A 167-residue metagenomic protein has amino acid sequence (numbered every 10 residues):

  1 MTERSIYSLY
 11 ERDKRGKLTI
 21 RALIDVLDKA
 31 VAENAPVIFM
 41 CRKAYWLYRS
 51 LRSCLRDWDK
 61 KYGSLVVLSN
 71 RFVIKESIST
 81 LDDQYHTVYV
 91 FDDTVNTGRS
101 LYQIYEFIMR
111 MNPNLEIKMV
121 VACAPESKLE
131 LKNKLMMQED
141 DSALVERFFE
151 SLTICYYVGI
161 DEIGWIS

Functional and structural regions predicted by a protein language model:
T2-Y10, W46-L55: Short, charged N-terminal beta->alpha structural module
R4-R12, A30-E33, W58, E106-S167: PRPP-dependent phosphoribosyltransferase catalytic core
S8-N34, S77-T80: A short, well-structured juxtamembrane/interface segment
E33-C41: Short glycine-rich phosphate-binding loop at a beta-alpha junction
P36-V37, T87-Y89: Structural motif
M40-R42, N70, A122-A124: Cofactor-binding loop segments of dinucleotide-utilizing enzymes, especially the Rossmann-like FAD- and NAD(P)+-binding
A44-W46, T94-S100, P125-K128: Short acidic, S/G/P-rich loop/turn micro-motifs used as interaction or catalytic elements
R49-T87, N96-I104: Short, glycine/charge-rich flexible loops or terminal/linker lids adjacent to PRPP-binding catalytic cores
